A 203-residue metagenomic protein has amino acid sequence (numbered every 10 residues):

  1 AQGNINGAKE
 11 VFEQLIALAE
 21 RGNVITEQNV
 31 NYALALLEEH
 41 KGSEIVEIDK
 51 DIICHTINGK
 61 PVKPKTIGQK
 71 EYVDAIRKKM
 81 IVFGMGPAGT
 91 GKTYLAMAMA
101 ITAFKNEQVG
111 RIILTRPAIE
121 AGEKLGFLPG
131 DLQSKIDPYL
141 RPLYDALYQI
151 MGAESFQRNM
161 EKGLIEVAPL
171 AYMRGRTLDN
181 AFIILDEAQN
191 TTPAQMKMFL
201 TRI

Functional and structural regions predicted by a protein language model:
A1-D49: Interdomain "pre-motor" coupling segment immediately N-terminal to P-loop NTPase/helicase cores
P61-R77, M173: Pre-Walker A adenine-sensing motif
G84-G86: Hydrophobic anchor at the beta1->P-loop junction of P-loop NTPases
G91: Conserved glycine(s) of the Walker
Y94-K162: Conserved P-loop
N159-L164, Y172-A181: Short basic/glycine-enriched coil/helix segment immediately N-terminal to the Walker B
E187: Walker B catalytic acidic pair
A194-I203: Short, conserved "post-DEAD/DEAH" coupling segment immediately C-terminal to helicase motif II within the SF2/RecA-like
